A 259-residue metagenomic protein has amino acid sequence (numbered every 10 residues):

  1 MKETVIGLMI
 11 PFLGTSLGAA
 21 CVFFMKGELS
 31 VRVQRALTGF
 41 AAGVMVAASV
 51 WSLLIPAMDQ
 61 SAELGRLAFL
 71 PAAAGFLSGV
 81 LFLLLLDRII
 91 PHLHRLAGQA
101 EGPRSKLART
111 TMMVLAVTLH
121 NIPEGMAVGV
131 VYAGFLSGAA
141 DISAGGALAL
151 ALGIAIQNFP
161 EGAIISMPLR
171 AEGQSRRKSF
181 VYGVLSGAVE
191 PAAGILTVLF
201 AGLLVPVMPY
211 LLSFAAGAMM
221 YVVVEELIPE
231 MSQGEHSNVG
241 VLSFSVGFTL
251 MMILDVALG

Functional and structural regions predicted by a protein language model:
M1-G259: Intrinsically disordered, metal-sensing/regulatory segments
